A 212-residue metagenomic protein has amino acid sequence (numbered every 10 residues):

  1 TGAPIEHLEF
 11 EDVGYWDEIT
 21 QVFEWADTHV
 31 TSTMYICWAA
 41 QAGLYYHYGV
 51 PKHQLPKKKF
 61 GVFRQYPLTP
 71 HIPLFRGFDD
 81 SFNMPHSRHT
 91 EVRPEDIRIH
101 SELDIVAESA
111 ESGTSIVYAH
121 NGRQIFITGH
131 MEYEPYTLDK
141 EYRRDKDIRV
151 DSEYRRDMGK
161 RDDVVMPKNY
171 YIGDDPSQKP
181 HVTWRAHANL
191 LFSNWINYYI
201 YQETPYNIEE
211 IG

Functional and structural regions predicted by a protein language model:
P4-T69: Cysteine-nucleophile active-site neighborhood
Q21, R64-G212: Amide-donor transfer/coupling interface in amidating biosynthetic enzymes
